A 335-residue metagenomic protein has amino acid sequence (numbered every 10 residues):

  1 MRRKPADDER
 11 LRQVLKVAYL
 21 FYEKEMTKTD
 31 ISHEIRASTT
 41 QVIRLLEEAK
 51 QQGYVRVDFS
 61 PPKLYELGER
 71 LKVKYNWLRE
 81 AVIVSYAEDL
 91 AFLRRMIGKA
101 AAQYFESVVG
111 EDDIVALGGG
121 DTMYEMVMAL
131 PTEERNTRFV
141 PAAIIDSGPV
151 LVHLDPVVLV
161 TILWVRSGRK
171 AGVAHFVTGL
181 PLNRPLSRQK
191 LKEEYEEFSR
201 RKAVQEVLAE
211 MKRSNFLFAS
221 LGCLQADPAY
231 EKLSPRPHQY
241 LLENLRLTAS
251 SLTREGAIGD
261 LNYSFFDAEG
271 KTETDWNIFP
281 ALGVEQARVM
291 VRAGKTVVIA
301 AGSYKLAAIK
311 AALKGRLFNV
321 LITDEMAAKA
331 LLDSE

Functional and structural regions predicted by a protein language model:
R2-D8, L45-I114, V127-N136, S147-L154: HTH-adjacent hinge/linker in prokaryotic transcriptional regulators
K4-A18, Y22-I31, R36, Q41-E48 (+3 more regions): Conserved phosphate- and dinucleotide-binding cores of soluble alpha/beta proteins, encompassing both enzyme active
I35, D113-G119: A short, small-residue-rich loop immediately preceding and capping a beta-strand
I83-Y86, A142, A174-T178: Conserved beta-strand termini and adjacent loop/short-helix elements that scaffold enzyme active sites in alpha/beta
S85, L117-T122, A301: Glycine-rich beta-strand-to-loop/alpha-helix junction loops that act as flexible
D113, T122, N215-F218: A glycine-rich beta-strand to alpha-helix segment that forms a phosphate/ribose-binding loop at ligand/cofactor sites
D113, T137-R138, A171-F176: Residue-level recognition of the N-termini of beta-strands and the immediately preceding loop/turn
L117, F139-P141, V298: Structural beta-sheet core signal
